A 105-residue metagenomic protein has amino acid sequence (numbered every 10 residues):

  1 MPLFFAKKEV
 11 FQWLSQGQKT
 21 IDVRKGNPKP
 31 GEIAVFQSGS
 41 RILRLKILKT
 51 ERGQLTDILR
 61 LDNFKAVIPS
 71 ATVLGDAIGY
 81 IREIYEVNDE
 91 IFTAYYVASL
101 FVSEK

Functional and structural regions predicted by a protein language model:
M1-K105: Structured alpha/beta reader/binder surfaces that contact nucleic acids or chromatin modification marks
